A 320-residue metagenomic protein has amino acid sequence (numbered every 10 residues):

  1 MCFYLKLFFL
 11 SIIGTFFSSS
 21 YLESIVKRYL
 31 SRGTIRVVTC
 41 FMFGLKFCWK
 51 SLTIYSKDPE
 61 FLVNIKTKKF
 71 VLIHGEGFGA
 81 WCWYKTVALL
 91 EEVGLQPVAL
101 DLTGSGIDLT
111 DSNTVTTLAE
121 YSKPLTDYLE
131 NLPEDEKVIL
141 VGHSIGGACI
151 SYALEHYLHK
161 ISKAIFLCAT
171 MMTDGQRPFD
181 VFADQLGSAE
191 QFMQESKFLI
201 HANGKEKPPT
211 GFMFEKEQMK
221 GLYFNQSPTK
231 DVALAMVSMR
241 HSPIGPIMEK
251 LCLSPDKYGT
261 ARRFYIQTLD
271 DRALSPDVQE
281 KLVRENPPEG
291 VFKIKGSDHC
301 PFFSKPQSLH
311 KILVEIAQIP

Functional and structural regions predicted by a protein language model:
G75-G79, S144-I145: Active-site glycine-rich loops that stabilize anionic/oxyanionic intermediates across multiple enzyme folds
G77-K85, P97: Serine-hydrolase catalytic-loop signature spanning alpha/beta hydrolases and amidase-signature enzymes
Q96, L102-I139, Y152-K160, P178-G187: Active-site loop/oxyanion-hole signature of alpha/beta-hydrolase fold enzymes
V141-G146, I150: Gly/Ala-rich beta-loop-alpha elbow adjacent to hydrolase catalytic centers
E155, H159-K207, K216, P246: Flexible "cap/lid" loop of the alpha/beta hydrolase fold
P228-A233, V237-F302: Conserved serine/cysteine hydrolase catalytic core
F303-A317: Post-His helix in hydrolase/transferase enzymes
